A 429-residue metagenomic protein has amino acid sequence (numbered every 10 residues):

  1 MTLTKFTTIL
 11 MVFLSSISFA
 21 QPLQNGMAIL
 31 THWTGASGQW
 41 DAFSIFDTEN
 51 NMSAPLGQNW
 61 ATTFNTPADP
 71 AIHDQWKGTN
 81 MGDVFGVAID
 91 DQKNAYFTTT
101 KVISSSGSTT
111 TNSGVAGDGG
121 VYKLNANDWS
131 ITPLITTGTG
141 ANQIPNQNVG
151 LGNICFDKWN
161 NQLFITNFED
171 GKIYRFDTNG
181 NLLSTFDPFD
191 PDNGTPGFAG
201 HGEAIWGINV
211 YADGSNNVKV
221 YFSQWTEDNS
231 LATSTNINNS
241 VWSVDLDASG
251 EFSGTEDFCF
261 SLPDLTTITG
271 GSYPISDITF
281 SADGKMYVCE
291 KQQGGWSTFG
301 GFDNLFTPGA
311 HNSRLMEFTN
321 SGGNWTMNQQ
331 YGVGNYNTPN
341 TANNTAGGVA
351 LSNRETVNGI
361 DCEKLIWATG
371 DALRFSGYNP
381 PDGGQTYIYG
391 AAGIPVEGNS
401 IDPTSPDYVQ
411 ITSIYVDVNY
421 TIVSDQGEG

Functional and structural regions predicted by a protein language model:
M1-Q21: Bacterial Sec-dependent N-terminal signal peptides
Q21-G429: Sequence/structural signature of beta-propeller domains
